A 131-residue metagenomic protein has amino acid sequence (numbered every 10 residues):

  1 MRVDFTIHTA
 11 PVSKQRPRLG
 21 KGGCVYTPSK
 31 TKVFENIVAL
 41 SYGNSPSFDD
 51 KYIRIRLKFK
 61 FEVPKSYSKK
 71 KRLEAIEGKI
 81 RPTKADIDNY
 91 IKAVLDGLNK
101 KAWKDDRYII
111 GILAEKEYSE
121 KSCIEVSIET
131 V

Functional and structural regions predicted by a protein language model:
M1-V131: Acidic, proline/glycine-enriched N-terminal capping motif
